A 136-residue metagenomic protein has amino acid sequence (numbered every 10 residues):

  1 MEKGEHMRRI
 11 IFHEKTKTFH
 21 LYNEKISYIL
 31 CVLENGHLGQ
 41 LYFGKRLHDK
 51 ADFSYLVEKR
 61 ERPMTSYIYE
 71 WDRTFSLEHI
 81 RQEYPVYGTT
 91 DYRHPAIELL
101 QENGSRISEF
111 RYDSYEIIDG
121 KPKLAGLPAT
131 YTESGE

Functional and structural regions predicted by a protein language model:
K3-E136: N-terminal accessory beta-strand-rich subdomains and adjacent acidic, glycine-rich linkers that precede catalytic cores
